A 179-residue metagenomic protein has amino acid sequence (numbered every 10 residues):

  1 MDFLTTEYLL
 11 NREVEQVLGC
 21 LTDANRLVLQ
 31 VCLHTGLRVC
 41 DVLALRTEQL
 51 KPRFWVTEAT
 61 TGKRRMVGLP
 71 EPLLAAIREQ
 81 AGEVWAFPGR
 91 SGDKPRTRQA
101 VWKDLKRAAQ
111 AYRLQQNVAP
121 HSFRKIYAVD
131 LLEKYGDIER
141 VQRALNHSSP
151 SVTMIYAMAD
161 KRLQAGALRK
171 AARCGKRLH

Functional and structural regions predicted by a protein language model:
M1-V14, R90-K94: Flexible interdomain linker/hinge and immediately adjacent N-terminus of the catalytic tyrosine-recombinase domain
M1-Y8, P72, M158-H179: DNA/chromatin major-groove-contacting recognition/catalytic segments
Y8-T35, V39: Basic, Lys/Arg- and aromatic-enriched nucleic-acid-binding interface segment
N11-E13, D23, T35, A44-A75: Conserved tyrosine-mediated DNA breakage-rejoining catalytic core shared by Y-recombinases
L18, L33, T57-R64, A86 (+6 more regions): Catalytic phosphate/metal-binding cores of nucleic-acid and nucleotide-processing enzymes, i.e., regions that mediate
D41-V42, N117-V118, A128, G136-H147: Active-site-proximal segment of tyrosine recombinases
E48-P52, D137-A157, R162: Short, polar N-cap/turn motifs at the start of nucleic acid-interacting alpha helices
E71-Q115: Active-site/catalytic core of tyrosine-dependent DNA strand-transfer enzymes
